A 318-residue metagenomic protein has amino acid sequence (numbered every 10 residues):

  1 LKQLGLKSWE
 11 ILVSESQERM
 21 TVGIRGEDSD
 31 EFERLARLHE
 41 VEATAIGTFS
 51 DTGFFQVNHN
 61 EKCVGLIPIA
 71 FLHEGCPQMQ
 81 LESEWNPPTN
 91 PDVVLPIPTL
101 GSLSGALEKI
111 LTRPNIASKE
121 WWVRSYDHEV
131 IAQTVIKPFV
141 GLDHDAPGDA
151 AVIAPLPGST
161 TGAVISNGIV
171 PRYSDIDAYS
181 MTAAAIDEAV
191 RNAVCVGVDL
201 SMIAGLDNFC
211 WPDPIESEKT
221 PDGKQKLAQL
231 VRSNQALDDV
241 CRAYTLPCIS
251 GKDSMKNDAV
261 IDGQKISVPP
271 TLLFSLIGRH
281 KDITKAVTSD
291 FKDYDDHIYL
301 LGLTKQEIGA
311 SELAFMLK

Functional and structural regions predicted by a protein language model:
L1-K318: Glycine/proline-enriched, intrinsically flexible loops and inter-domain linkers
